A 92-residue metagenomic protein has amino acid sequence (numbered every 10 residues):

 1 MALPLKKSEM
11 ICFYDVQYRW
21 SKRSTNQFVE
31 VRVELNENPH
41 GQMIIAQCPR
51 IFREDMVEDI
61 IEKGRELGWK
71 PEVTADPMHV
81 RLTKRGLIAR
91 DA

Functional and structural regions predicted by a protein language model:
M1-N26: Short, charged/polar N-terminal "headpieces" of proteins
M10-C12, Q17-R19, R32, I45 (+1 more regions): Ser/Thr- (and often Asn-) enriched beta-sheet segments in non-cytosolic proteins
S21-I45: Short, surface-exposed, low-complexity cationic segments
H40-A92: Acidic, low-complexity intrinsically disordered segments
